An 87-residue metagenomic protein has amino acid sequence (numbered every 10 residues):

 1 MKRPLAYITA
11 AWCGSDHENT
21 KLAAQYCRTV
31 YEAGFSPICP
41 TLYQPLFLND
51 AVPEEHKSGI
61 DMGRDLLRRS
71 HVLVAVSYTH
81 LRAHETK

Functional and structural regions predicted by a protein language model:
M1-L42: Conserved N-terminal substructure of TIR/SEFIR domains
G14-D16, A51-V52, S77: A generic structural signal for short
E18, E32, E54-E55, E85: Glutamate identity and glutamate-enriched acidic tracts
A33, R69-S70: Structured helix-beta-strand junction loops
P45: Positions that flank functional sites
N49-R69, R82: TIR-domain catalytic/interaction hotspot
L73-V74: Short, well-ordered beta-strand core segments
T79-T86: Conserved small/polar residues in nucleotide/adenosyl-binding loops
